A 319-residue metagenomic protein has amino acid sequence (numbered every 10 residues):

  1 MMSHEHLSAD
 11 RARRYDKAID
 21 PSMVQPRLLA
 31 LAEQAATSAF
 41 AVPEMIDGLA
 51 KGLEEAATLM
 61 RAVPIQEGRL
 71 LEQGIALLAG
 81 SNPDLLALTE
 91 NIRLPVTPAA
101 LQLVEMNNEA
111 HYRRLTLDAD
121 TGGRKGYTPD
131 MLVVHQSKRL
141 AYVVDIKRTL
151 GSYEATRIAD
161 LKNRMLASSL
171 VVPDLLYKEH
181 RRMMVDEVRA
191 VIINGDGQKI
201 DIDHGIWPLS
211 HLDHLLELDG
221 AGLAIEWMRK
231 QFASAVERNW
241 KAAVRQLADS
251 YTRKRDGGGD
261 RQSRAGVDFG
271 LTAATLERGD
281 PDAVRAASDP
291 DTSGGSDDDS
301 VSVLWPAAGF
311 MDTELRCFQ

Functional and structural regions predicted by a protein language model:
M2-Q102: Interdomain/boundary linker segments immediately adjacent to catalytic/signaling cores
S3-A30, I192-Q319: Non-catalytic C-terminal interaction segments of nucleic acid-processing enzymes
A35-S38, L70, V172, E179 (+1 more regions): Short secondary-structure junctions and interdomain/linker hinges
M60-A62, L115-D120, L150-A155: Surface-exposed cleft-lining segments at the edges of enzyme active sites
R69, Q73, K125-Y127, A159: Short, amphipathic alpha-helical segments
L85-L86, A167-K178, S210-A224: Structural alpha-beta junctions
N91-S137: Active-site metal-binding core of divalent-cation-utilizing nuclease and nuclease-like domains
G126, S137-Y142, K147-I206: Catalytic cores of nucleic-acid endonucleases
